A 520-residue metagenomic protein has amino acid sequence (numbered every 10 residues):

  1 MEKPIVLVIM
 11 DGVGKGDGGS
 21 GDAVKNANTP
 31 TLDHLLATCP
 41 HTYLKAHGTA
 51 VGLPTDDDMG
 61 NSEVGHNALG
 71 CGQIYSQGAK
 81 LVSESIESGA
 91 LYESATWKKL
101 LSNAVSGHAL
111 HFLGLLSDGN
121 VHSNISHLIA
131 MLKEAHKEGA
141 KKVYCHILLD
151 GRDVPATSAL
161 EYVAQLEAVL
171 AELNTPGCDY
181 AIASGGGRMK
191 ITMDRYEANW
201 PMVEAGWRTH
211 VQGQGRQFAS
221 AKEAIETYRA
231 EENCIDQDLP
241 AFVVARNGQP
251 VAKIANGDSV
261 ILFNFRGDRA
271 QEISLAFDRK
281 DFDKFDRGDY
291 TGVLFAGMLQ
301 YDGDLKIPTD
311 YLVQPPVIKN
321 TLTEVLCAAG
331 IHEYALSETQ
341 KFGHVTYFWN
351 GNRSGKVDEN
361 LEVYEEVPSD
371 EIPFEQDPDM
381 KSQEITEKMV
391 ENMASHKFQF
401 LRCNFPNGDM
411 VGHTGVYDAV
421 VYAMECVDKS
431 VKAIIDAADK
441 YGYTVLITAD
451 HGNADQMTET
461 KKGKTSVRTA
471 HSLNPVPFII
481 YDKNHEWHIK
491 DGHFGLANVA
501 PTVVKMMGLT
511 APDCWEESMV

Functional and structural regions predicted by a protein language model:
M1-V520: Feature captures the catalytic ectodomains and active-site-proximal regions of enzymes that hydrolyze or transfer
